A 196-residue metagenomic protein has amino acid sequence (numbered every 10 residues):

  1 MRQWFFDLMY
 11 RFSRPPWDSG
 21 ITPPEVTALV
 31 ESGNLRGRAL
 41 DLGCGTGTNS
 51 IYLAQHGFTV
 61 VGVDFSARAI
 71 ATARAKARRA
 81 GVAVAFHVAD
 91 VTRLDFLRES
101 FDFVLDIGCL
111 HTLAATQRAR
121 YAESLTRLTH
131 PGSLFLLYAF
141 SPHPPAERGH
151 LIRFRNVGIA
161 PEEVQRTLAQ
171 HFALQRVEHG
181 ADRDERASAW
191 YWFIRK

Functional and structural regions predicted by a protein language model:
M1-L40, T46-F96, L113-L128, S133-K196: Class I (Rossmann-like) S-adenosyl-L-methionine-dependent methyltransferase catalytic domain, capturing the SAM-binding
F96-V104: A short acidic, Gly/Pro-enriched loop at the edge of an enzyme's catalytic core that lines a small-molecule cofactor
G108-T112: Short catalytic micro-motifs in class I SAM-dependent methyltransferases
